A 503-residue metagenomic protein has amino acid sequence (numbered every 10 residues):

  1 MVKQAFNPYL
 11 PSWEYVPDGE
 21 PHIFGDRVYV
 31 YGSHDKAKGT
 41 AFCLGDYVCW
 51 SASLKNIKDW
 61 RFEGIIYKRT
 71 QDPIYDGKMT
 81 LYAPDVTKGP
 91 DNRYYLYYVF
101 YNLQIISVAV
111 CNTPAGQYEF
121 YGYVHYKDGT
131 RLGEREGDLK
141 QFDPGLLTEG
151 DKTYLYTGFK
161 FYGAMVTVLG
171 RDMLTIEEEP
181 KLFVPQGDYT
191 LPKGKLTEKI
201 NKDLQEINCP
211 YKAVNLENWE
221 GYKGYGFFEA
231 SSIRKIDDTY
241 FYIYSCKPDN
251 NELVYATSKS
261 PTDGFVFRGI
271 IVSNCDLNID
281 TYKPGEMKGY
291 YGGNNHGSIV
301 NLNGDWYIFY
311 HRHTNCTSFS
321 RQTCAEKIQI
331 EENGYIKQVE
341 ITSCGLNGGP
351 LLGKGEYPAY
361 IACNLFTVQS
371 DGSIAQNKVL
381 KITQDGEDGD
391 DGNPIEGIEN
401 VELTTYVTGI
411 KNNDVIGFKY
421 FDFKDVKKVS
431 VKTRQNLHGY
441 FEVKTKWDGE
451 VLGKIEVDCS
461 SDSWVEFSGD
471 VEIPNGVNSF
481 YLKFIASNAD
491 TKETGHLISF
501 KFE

Functional and structural regions predicted by a protein language model:
M1-G453, D458-E503: Carbohydrate-active catalytic/glycan-binding domains of CAZyme proteins, especially the secreted or lumenal ectodomains
